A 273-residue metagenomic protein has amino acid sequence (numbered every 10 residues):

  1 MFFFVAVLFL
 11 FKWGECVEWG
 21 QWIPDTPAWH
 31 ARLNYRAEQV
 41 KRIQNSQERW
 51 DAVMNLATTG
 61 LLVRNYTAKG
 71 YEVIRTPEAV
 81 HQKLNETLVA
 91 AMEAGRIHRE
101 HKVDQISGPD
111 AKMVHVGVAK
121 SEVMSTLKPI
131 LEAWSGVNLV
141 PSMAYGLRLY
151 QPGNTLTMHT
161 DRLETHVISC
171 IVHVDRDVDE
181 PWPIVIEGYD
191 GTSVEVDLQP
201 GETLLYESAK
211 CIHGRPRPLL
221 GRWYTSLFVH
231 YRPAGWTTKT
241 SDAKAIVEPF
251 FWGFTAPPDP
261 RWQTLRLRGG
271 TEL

Functional and structural regions predicted by a protein language model:
F2-G14: Cleavable N-terminal signal peptides of Sec/SRP-targeted secreted and luminal proteins
W13-P27, L267-L273: Basic/polar N-terminal segments that are highly enriched at the extreme N-terminus, encompassing both cleavable
E18-S135: Non-heme Fe(II)/2-oxoglutarate
V137-G146: A short coil-to-beta-strand element that immediately follows conserved catalytic motifs
P152-C211, W223-L227, P233-P249: Catalytic core of non-heme Fe(II) oxygenases with the double-stranded beta-helix
G191-V194, P200, V247-L273: Short, cationic low-complexity segments
R215-G221: Short proline/glycine-enriched turn/loop segments at secondary-structure junctions
